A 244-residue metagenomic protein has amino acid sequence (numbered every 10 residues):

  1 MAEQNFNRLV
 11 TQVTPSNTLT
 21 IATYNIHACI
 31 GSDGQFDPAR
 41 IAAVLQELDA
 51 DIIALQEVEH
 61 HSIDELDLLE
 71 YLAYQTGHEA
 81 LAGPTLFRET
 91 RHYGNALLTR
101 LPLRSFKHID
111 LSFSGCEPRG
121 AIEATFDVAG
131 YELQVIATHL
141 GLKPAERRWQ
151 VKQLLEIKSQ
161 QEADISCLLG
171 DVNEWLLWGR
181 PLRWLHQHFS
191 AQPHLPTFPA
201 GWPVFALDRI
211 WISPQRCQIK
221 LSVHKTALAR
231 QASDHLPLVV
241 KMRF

Functional and structural regions predicted by a protein language model:
M1-I52, Y74-Q75, E79-F244: Active-site regions of metal-assisted phosphoester/phosphodiester hydrolases, unifying DNase/endonuclease modules
C29, Q56-S62: Active-site neighborhood of divalent metal-dependent phosphoester/pyrophosphate hydrolases
D37, H61-E65: Short, flexible, glycine-rich and Lys/Arg-enriched loop motifs at helix boundaries that contact anionic partners
L68-E70: Short Gly/Thr/Asp-enriched flexible loops that form oxyanion-binding sites at enzyme active sites
